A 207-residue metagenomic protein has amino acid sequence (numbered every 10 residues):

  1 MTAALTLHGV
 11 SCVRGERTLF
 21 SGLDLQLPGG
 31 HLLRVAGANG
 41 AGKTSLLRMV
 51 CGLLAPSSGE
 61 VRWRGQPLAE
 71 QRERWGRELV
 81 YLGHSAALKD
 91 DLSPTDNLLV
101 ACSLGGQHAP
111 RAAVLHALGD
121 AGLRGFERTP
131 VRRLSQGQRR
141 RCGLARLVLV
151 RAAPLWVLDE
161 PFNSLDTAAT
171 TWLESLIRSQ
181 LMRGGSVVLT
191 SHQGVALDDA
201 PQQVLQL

Functional and structural regions predicted by a protein language model:
L5, L19-G22: Conserved structural motif at the start of ABC-family nucleotide-binding domains
R34, R139-V148: ABC ATPase nucleotide-binding domain "signature" region
C51: Helix-to-loop junction immediately C-terminal to a conserved catalytic motif
G59-E70, R74-W75: Conserved ABC transporter NBD signature motif
S85, D90-G106: Q-loop/switch helix immediately C-terminal to the Walker
D91, P130-G137: Conserved ABC ATPase signature
L99, R111-F126: Conserved ABC ATPase "signature" region
W156-E160: Catalytic Walker B motif of ABC-type/P-loop ATPase nucleotide-binding domains
